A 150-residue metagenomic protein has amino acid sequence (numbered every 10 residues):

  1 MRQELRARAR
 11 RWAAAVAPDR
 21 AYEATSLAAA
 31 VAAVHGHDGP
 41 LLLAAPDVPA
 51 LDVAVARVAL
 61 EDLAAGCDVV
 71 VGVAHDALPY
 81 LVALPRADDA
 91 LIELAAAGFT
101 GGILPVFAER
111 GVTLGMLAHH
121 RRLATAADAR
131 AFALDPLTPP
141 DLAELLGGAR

Functional and structural regions predicted by a protein language model:
M1-A24: N-terminal anchoring/stem segment of glycosyltransferases
A17-P18, D38-G39, A65-D68: Short, high-confidence coil segments that cap the C-terminus of an alpha-helix and link into the following beta-strand
P18-H37: Active-site-proximal specificity loops/subdomain of glycosyltransferases
R20-Y22, L43, V71-G72, G115-A118: A structural signal for short, well-ordered beta-strand segments and their strand-loop junctions that often border
H37-V48: Short beta-strand-to-loop acidic/aromatic patch adjacent to the donor-nucleotide binding site
V48-A77: Conserved donor-nucleotide/metal-binding helix-loop-beta segment in metal-dependent transferases, i.e., the alpha-helix
G66-D68, L81-R110: Short, glycine-/small-residue-rich phosphate/pyrophosphate-handling segment
G102-R150: Conserved alpha/beta core of the MobA/IspD/sugar-nucleotide pyrophosphorylase nucleotidyltransferase superfamily
